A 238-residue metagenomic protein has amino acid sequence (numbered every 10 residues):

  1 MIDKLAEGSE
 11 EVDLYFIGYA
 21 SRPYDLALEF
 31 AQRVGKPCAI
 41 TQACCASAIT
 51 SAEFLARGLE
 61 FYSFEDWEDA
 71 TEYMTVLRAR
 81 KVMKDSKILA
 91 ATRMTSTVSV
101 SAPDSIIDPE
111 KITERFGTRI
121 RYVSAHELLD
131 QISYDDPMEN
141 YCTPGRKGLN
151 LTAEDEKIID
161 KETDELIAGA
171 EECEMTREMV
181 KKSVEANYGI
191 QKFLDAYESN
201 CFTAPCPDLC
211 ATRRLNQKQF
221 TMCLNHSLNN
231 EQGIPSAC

Functional and structural regions predicted by a protein language model:
M1-C238: An N-terminal assembly and electron-transfer interface module characteristic of large anaerobic redox and radical
